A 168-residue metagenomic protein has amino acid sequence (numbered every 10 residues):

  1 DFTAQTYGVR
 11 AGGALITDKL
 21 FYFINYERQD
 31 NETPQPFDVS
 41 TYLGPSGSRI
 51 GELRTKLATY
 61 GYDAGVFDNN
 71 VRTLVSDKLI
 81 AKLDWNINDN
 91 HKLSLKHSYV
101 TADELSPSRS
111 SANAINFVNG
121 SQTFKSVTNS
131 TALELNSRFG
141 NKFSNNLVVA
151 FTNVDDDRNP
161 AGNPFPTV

Functional and structural regions predicted by a protein language model:
D1-E52, R72-L79: Outer-membrane beta-barrel translocator/receptor signature
G8-R10, I80, D84, S130-L133: Membrane-embedded beta-strand positions in outer-membrane beta-barrel channels/transporters
V9, G13-L15, W85-I87, S137: Residue-level signature of outer-membrane beta-barrel architecture
R10, G65-V71, K82, V118-Q122: Active-site rim elements
L15, Y22-I24, A81, L93-L95 (+1 more regions): Transmembrane beta-strands of outer-membrane beta-barrel proteins
L20, Y60, R72, S137-F139: N-terminal/domain-start segments enriched in small and hydrophobic, helix-friendly residues, covering either
Q35-S76, N88, A112-A114, N163-V168: Feature marks flexible
V75, N86-V168: Replace "related TpsB outer-membrane translocases also match" with "some related outer-membrane beta-barrels such as
